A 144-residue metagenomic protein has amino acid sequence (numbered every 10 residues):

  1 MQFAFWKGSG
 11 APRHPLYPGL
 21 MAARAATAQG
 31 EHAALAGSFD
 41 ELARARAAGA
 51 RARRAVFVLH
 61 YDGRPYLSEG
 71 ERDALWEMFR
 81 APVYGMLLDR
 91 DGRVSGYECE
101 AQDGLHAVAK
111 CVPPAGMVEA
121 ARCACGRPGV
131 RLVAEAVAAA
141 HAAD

Functional and structural regions predicted by a protein language model:
M1-D144: Active-site glycine/GP-rich loop and adjacent strand/helix microenvironment that borders small-molecule binding pockets
